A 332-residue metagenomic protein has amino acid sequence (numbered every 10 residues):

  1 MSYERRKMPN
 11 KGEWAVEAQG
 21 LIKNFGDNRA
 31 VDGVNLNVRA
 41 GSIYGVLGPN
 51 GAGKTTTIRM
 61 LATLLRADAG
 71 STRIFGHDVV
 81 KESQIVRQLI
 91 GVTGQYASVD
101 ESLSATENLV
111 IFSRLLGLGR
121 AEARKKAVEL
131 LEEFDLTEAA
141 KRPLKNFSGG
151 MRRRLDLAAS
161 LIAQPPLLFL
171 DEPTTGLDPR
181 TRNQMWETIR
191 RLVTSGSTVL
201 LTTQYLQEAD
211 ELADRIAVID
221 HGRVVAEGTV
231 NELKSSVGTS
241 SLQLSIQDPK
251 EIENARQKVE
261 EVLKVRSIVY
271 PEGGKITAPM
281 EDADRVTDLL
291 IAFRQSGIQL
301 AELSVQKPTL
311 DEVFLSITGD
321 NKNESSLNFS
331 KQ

Functional and structural regions predicted by a protein language model:
M1-I22, D320-Q332: ABC-family P-loop ATPase nucleotide-binding domain
E13-V16, K23-D220, V224-A226: ABC transporter nucleotide-binding domains
K23, L36, L244-I246, A278 (+1 more regions): Preference for bulky hydrophobic residues occupying beta-strand positions in well-ordered beta-sheet regions
G26, A139, G149, Q247 (+2 more regions): Structured loop/turn residues at secondary-structure junctions
S71, P143, S241-Q243, Q299-S304: Residues at or immediately flanking beta-strands
H77-V80, V224, P249, A283 (+1 more regions): Short, surface-exposed acidic/glycine-rich loop or hinge patches that mediate macromolecular interfaces
E187-M280: ABC transporter nucleotide-binding domain
L263-Q332: Non-catalytic connector elements of ABC transporters
